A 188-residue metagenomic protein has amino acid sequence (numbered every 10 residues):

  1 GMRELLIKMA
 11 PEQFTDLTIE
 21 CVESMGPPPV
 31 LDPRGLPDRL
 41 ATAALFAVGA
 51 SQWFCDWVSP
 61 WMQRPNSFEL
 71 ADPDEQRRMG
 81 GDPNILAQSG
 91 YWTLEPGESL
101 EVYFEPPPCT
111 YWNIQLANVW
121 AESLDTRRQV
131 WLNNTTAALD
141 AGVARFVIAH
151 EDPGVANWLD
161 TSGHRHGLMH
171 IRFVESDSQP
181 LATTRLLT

Functional and structural regions predicted by a protein language model:
G1-T188: A compositional/structural signature for long, glycine/proline-rich flexible linkers and loops on extracytoplasmic
